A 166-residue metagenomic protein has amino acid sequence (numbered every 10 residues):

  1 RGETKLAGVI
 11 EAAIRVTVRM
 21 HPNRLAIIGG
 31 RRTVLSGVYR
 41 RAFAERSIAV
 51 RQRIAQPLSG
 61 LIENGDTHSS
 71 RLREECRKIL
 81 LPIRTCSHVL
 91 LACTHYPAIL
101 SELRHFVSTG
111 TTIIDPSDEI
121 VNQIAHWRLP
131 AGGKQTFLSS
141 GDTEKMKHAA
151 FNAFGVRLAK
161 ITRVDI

Functional and structural regions predicted by a protein language model:
R1-I166: Non-catalytic structural scaffold of enzyme domains
